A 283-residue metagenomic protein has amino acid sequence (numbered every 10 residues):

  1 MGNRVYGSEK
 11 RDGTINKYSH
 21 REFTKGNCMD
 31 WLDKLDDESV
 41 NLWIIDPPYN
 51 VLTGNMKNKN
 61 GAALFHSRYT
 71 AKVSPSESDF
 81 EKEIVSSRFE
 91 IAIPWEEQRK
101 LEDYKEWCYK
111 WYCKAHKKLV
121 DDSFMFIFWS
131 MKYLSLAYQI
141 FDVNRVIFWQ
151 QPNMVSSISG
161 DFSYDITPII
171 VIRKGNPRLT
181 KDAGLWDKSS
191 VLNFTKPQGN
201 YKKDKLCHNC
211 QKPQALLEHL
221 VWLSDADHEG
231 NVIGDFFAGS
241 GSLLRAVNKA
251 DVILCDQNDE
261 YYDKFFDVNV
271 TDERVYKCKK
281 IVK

Functional and structural regions predicted by a protein language model:
M1-Y262: Core catalytic lobe of class I
V252-L254, E273-K283: Asp-based, Mg2+/Mn2+-dependent phosphohydrolase catalytic module
Y262, T271-E273: Nucleotide-sugar donor-binding patch of glycosyltransferase catalytic domains
F265-F266: Conserved SAM-binding loop
